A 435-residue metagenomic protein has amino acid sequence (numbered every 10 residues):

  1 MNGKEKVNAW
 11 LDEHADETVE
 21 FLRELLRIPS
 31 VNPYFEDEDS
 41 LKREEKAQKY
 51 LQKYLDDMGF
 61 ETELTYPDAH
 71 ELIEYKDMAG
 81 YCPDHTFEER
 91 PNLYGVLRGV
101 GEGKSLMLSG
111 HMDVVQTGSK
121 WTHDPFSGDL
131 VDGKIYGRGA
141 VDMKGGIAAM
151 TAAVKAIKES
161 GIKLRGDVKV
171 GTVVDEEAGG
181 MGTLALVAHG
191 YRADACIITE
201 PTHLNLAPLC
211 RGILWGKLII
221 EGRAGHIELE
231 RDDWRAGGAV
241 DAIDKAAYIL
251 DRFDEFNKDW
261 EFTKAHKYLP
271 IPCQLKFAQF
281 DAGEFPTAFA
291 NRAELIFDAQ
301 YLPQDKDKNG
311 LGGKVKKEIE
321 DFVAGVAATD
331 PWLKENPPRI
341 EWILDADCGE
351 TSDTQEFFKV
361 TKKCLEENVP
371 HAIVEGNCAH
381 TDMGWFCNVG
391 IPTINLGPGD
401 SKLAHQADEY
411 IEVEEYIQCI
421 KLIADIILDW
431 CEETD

Functional and structural regions predicted by a protein language model:
M1-E13, D57, F87, Q116 (+1 more regions): Metal-dependent amide/peptide-bond hydrolase catalytic core, centered on the "pita-bread" metallohydrolase fold
N2-I135, L164, D400: Acidic/His- and Gly-rich active-site-bordering loop/insert found across diverse amide/peptide-bond hydrolases
R23, Y94, R165, K169-G171 (+3 more regions): Beta-strand secondary-structure signal
E63, L106-L108, G171, A195-I197 (+3 more regions): Hydrophobic/aromatic beta-strand patches that form the interior of the parallel beta-sheet core in alpha/beta enzyme
R90, H123, R192, R211-W215 (+1 more regions): Short, solvent-exposed loop/turn segments at the edges of secondary structure
D132-I135, A140-E255, H405-K421: Fold-level recognition of mixed alpha/beta catalytic cores in primary-metabolism enzymes, strongest
